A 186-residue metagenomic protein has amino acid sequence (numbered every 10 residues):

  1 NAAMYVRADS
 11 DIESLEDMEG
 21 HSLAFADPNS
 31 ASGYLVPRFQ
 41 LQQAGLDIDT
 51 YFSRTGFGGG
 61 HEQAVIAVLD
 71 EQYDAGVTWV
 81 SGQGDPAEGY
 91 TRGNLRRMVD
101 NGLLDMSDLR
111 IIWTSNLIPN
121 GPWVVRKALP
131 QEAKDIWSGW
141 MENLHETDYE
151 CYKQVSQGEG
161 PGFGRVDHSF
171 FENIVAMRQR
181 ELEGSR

Functional and structural regions predicted by a protein language model:
Y5-R7, V125-R126: Short beta-strand-to-turn element immediately C-terminal to the catalytic PLP-Schiff-base lysine in fold type I
V6-D27: Flexible hinge/capping segments at coil-to-helix
A8, D27, G45, Q72 (+3 more regions): Sec/Tat-exported extracytoplasmic proteins
L15, R38, V65, K134 (+1 more regions): Extracytoplasmic/secreted envelope proteins and their assembly/folding machinery, especially bacterial periplasmic
S22-A24, P28-P130: Pocket-lining segment of extracytoplasmic ligand-binding domains
V125-R186: An extracytoplasmic/periplasmic, membrane-proximal ligand-sensing/linker region
